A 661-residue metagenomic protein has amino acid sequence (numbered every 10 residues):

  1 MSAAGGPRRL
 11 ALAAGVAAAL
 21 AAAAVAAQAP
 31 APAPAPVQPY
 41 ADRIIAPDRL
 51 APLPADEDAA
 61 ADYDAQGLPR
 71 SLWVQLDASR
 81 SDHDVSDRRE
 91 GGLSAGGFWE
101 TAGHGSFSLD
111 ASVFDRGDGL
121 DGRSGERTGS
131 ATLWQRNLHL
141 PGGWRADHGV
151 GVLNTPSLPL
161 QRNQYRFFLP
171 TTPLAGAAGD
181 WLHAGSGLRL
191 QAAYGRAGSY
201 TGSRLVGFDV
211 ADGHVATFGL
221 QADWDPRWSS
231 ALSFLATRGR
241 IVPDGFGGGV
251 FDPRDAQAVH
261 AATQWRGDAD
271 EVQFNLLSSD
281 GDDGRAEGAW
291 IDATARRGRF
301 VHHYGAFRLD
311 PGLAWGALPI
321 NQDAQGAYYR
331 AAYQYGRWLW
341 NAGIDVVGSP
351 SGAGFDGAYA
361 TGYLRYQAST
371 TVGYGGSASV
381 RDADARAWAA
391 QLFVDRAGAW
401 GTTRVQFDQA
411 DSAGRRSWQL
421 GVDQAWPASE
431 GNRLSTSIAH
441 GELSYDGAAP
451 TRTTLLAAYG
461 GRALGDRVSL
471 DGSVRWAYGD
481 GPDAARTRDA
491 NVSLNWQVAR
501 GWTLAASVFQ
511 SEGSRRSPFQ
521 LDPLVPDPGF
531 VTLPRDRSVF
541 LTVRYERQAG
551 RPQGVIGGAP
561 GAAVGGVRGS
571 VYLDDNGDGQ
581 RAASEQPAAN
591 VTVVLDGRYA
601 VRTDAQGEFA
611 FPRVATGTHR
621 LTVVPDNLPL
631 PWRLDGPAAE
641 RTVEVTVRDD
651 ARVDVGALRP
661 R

Functional and structural regions predicted by a protein language model:
P30-A397, T402-L420, R537-F540, R544 (+1 more regions): Outer-membrane beta-barrel channel domains
N491-A559: Predominantly the C-terminal beta-signal and adjacent terminal strand-loop region of outer-membrane beta-barrel
V567-L573: A short, amphipathic beta-strand motif
G569, T603-F611, V655: Glycine-centered loop-to-beta-strand initiation motif
D575-E585: Acidic, glycine-anchored loop motifs typical of Ca2+
P587, L595-E608: Short, acidic Ser/Thr/Gly-rich low-complexity loop/linker segments typical of extracellular and cell-surface proteins
A610-R620, D626-L628: Short Pro-Gly-centered beta-turn/loop motif in secreted/extracellular proteins
D626-A657: Structured interaction patches on ligand/partner-binding surfaces of diverse proteins
